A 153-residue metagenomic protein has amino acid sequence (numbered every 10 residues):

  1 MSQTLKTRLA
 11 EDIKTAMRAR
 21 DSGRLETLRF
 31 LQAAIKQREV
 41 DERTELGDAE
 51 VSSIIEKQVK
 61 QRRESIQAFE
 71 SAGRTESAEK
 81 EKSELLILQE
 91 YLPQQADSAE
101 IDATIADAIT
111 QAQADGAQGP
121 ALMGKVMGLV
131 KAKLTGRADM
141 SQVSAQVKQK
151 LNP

Functional and structural regions predicted by a protein language model:
S2-P153: Charged, compositionally biased, marginally structured helical/coil segments
